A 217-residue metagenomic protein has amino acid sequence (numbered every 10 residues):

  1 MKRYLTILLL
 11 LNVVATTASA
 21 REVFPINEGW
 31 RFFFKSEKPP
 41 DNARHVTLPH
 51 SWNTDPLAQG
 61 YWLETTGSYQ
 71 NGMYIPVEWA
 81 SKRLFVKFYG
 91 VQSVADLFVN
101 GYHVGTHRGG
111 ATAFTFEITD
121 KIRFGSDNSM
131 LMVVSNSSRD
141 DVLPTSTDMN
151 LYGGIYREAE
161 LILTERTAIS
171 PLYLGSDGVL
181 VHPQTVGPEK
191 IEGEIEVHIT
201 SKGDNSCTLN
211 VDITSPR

Functional and structural regions predicted by a protein language model:
Y4-V14: Sec-dependent N-terminal signal peptides
A18-A20: Boundary at the C-terminal end of the N-terminal hydrophobic targeting segment
F24, R31-E37, E64-L172, S176-G178 (+2 more regions): Accessory beta-strand-rich segments of carbohydrate-active enzymes
K38-H50, P56-L63, G175, H182-P183: Short, polar loop/linker segments at the starts of domains and inter-domain junctions
V99, E189-R217: Beta-strand-rich binding/interaction modules
L180-I191: Short, solvent-exposed loop/linker segments at the N-terminal edge of repeated beta-sheet extracellular domains
